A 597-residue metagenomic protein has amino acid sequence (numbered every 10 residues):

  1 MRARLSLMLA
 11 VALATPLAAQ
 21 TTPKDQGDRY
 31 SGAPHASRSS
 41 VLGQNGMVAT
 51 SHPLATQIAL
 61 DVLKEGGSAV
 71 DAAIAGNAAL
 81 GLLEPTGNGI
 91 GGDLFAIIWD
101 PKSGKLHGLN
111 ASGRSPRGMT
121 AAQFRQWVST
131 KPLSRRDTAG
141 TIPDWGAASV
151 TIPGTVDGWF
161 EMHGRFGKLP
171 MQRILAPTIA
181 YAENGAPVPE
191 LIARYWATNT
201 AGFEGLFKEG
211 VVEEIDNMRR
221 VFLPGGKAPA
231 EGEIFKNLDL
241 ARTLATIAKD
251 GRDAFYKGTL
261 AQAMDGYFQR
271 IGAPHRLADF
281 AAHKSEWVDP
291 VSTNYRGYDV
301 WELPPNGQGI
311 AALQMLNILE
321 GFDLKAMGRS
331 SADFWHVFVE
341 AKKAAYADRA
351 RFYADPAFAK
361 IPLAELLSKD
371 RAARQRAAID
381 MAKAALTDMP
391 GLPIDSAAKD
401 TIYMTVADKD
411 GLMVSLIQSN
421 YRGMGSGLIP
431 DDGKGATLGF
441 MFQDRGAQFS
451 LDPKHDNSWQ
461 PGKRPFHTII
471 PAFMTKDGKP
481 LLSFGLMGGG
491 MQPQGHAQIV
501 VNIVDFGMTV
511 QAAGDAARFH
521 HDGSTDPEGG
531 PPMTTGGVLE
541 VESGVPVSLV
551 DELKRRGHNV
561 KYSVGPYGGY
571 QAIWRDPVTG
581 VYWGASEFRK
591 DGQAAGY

Functional and structural regions predicted by a protein language model:
S6-P16: Bacterial N-terminal signal peptides
Q20-Q57, A69-V70, I74-D250, F255-K257 (+4 more regions): Noncatalytic scaffold domains of N-terminal-nucleophile
D25-Q26, G321-S419, R445, V564: Internal maturation/activation junctions in enzymes
V62-L63, D157-R165, D250-K257, Q262 (+1 more regions): Alpha-helical support elements that line or immediately flank enzyme active sites and cofactor-binding pockets
L82-T86, D93-N110, S115, F124-R125 (+5 more regions): Active-site rim segments in enzyme catalytic domains, especially the processed small/beta chain of N-terminal
V211-E213, G309-K325, M474-L482, G490-G514: M16/insulysin-pitrilysin zinc metalloprotease superfamily fold
W287, A398-T401, H467-I469: Short, small/polar residue-rich loop motifs at catalytic or cofactor-binding pockets
G462-K463, H496, D505-G565: Extended C-terminal subregions enriched in glycine
